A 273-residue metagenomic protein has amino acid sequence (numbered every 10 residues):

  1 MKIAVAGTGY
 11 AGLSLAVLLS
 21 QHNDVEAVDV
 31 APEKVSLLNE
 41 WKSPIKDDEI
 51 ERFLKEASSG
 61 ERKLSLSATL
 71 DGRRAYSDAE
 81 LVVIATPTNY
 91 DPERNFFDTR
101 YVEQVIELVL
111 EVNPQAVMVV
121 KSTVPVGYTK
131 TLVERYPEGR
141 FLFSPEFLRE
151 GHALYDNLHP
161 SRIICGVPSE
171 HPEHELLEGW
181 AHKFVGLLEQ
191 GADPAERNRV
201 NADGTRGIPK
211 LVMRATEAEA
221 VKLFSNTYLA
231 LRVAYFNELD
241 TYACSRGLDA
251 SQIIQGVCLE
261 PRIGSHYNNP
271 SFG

Functional and structural regions predicted by a protein language model:
M1-G273: Structural/interface elements that position substrates and couple domains in central-metabolism enzymes
